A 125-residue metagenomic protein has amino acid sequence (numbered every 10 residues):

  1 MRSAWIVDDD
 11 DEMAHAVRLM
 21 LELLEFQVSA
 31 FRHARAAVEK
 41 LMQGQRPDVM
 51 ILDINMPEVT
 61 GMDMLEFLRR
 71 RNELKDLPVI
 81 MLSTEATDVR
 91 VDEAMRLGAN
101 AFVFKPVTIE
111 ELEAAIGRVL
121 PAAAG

Functional and structural regions predicted by a protein language model:
D11-S29, L97: Two-component/phosphorelay signaling modules centered on CheY-like receiver
A30-V49: Acidic, metal-coordinating helix/loop segments flanking the phosphotransfer/catalytic sites of two-component signaling
D53, S83: Active-site residues of response regulator receiver
M56: Receiver (REC) domain active-site loop signature in two-component systems and cognate sites in sensor histidine kinases
N100: Short, glycine/charged-rich "phosphate-handling" switch motifs in NTP-dependent and phosphotransfer domains
V107-I116: C-terminal output helix
